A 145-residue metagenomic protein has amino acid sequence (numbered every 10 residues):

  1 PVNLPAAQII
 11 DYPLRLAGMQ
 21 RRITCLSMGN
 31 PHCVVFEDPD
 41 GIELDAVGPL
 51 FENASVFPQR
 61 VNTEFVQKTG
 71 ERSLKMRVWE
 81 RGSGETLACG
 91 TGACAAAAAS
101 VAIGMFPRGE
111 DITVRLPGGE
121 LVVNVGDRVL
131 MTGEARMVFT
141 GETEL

Functional and structural regions predicted by a protein language model:
P1-L87, A97-L145: Active-site proximal loop and beta-alpha junction motif in alpha/beta enzyme cores
A93-A95: Conserved acetyl-CoA-binding loop-helix of GNAT-fold acetyltransferases
